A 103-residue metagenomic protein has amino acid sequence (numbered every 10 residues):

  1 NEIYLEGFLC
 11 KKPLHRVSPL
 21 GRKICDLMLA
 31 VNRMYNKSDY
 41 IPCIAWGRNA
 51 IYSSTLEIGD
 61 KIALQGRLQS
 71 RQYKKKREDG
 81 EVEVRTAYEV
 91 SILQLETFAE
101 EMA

Functional and structural regions predicted by a protein language model:
N1-A103: Single-stranded nucleic acid-binding surfaces, predominantly the OB-fold ssDNA-binding core
